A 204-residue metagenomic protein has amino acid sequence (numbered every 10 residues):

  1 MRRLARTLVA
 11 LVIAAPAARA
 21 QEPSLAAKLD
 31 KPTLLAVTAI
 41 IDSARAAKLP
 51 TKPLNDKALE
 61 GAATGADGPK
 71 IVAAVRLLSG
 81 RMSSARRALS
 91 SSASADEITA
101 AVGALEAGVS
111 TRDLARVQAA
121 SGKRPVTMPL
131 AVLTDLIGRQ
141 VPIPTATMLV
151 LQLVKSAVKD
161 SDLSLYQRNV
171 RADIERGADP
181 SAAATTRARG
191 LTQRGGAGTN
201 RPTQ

Functional and structural regions predicted by a protein language model:
M1-L8: Bacterial N-terminal signal peptides that target proteins for export
A10-A20: Hydrophobic h-region of N-terminal signal peptides that target proteins for export in Gram-negative bacteria
A20-Q204: General marker for long, soluble alpha-helical cores
